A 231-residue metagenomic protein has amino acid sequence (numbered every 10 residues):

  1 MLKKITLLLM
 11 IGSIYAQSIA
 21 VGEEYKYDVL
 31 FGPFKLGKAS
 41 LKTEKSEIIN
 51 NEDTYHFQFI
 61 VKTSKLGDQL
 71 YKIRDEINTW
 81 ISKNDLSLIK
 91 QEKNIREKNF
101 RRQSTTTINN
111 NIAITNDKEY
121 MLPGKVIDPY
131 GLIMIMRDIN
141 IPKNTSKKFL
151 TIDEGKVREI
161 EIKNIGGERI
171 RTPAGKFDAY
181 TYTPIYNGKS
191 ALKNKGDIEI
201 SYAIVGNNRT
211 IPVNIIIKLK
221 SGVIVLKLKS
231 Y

Functional and structural regions predicted by a protein language model:
L2-I14: Sec-dependent N-terminal signal peptides
Q17-I108, K143-Y231: Acidic, serine/threonine-rich low-complexity disordered tracts
E97-N140: Hydrophobic, well-structured mid-protein blocks that either form specific transmembrane helices
